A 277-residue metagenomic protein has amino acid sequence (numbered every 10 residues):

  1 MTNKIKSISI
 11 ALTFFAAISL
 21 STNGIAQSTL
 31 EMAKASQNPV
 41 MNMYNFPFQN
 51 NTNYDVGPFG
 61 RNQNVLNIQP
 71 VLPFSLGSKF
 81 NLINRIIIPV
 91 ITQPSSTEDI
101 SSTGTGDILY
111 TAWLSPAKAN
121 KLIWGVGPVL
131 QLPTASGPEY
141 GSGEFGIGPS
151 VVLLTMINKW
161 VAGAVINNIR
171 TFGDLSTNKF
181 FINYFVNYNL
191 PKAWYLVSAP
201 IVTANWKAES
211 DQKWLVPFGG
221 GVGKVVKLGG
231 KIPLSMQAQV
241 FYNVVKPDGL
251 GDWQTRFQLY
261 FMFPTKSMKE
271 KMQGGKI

Functional and structural regions predicted by a protein language model:
M1-L12: Bacterial N-terminal signal peptides that target proteins for export
S21-N23: N-terminal signal peptide c-region/cleavage motif recognized by signal peptidases
A26-F172, S176-I277: Transmembrane beta-barrel domains of Gram-negative outer membranes and organellar outer membranes
